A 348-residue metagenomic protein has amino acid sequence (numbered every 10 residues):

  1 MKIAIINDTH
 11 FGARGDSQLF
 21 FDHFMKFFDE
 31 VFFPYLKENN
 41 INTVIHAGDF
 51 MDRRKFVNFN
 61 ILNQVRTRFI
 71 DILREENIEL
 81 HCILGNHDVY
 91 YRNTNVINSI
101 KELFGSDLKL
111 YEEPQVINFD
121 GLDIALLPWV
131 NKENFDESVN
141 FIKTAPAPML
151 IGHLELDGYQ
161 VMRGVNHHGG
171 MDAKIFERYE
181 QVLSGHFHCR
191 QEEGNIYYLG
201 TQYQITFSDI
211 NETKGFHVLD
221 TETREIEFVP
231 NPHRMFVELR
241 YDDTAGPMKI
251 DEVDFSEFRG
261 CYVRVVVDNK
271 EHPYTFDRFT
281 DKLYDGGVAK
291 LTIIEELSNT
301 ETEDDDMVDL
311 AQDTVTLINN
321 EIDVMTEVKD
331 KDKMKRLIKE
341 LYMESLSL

Functional and structural regions predicted by a protein language model:
K2, T9, A13-V116, I175-F176: Core catalytic region of metal-dependent phosphoesterases/phosphodiesterases, especially metallo-beta-lactamase-like
I3, T43, L122-D123, M149 (+1 more regions): Structural motif
D8, F28, V44, D49 (+8 more regions): Divalent metal-coordination and catalytic microenvironments
H10-R14, D52-K55, C82-N93, I117 (+4 more regions): Active-site environment of divalent metal-dependent phosphoester hydrolases
V65, D88-K174: Conserved catalytic scaffold of divalent metal-dependent phosphoesterases
T67, M162-E227: Conserved beta-sheet core of the metallophosphoesterase superfamily
L73-E76, F141-T144, A173-R178, F255-F258: Short, conserved loop/helix-junction motifs that constitute active-site signature segments in enzyme catalytic cores
T221-L348: Accessory, non-catalytic peripheral segments of nucleic-acid enzymes
